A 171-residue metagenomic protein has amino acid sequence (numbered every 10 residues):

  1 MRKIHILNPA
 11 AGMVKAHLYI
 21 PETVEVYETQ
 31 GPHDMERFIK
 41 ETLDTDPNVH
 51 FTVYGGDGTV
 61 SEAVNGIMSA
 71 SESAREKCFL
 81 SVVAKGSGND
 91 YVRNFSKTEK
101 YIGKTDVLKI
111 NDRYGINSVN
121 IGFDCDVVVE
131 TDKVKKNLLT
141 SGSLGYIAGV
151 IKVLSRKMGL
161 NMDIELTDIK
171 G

Functional and structural regions predicted by a protein language model:
M1-Y54, S61, N65-G66: ATP/NTP phosphate-donor binding region
I4-I6, K15, M68, A74-G171: Catalytic core of DAGKc-family lipid kinases
T23, T29, T42-T45, T52 (+6 more regions): Residue-identity detector for threonine
D34, T45-N48, E72-S73, L139-G142: Alpha-helix capping and helix-coil boundary motifs
G56-D57, G86: Gly/Ser-rich catalytic serine loop of serine hydrolases
T59-A63, D90-Y91: Short glycine/serine/threonine-rich phosphate/pyrophosphate-binding segments that cradle anionic phosphate groups
